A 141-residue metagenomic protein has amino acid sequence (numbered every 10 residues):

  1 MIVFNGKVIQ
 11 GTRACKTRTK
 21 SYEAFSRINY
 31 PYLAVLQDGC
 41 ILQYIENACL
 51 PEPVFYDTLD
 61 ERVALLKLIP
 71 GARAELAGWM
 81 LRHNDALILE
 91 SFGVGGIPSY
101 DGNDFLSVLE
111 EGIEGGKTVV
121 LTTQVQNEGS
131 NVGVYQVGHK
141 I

Functional and structural regions predicted by a protein language model:
M1-N5, K67, E90, T122-T123: Short beta-strand segments
K7, P70, Q126: Short, glycine/serine-rich, charged loops/turns that create anion-binding and catalytic segments at active sites
Q10-V94, S99-Y100: Accessory alpha-helical/coil subdomains and C-terminal extensions that flank or cap enzyme catalytic cores
V94-I141: C-terminal non-catalytic interaction/assembly regions of soluble proteins
